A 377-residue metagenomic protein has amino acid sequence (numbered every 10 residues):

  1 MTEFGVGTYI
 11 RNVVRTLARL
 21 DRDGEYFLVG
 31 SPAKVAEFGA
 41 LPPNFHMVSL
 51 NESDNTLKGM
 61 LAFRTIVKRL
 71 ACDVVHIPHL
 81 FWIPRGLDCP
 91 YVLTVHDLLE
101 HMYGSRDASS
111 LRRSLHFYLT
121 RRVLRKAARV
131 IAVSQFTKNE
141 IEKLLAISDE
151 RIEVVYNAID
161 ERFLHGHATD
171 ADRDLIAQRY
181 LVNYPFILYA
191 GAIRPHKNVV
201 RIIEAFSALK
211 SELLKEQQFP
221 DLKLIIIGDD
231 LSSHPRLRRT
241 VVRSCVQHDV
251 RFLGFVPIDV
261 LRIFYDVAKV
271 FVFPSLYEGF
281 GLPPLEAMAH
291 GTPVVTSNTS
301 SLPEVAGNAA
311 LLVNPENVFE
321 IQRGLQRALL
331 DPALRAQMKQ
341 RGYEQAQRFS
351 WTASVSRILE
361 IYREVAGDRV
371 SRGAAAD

Functional and structural regions predicted by a protein language model:
M1-D377: Carbohydrate transferase catalytic cores enriched for Leloir-type hexosyltransferases
